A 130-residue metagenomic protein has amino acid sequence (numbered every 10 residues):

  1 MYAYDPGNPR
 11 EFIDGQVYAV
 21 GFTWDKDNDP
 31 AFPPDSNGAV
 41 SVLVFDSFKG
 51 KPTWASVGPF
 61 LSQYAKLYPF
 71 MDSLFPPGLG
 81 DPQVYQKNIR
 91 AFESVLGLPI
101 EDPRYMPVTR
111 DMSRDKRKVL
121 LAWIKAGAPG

Functional and structural regions predicted by a protein language model:
Y2-G130: Aromatic- and Gly/Pro-enriched helix-to-coil junctions and flexible linker segments
